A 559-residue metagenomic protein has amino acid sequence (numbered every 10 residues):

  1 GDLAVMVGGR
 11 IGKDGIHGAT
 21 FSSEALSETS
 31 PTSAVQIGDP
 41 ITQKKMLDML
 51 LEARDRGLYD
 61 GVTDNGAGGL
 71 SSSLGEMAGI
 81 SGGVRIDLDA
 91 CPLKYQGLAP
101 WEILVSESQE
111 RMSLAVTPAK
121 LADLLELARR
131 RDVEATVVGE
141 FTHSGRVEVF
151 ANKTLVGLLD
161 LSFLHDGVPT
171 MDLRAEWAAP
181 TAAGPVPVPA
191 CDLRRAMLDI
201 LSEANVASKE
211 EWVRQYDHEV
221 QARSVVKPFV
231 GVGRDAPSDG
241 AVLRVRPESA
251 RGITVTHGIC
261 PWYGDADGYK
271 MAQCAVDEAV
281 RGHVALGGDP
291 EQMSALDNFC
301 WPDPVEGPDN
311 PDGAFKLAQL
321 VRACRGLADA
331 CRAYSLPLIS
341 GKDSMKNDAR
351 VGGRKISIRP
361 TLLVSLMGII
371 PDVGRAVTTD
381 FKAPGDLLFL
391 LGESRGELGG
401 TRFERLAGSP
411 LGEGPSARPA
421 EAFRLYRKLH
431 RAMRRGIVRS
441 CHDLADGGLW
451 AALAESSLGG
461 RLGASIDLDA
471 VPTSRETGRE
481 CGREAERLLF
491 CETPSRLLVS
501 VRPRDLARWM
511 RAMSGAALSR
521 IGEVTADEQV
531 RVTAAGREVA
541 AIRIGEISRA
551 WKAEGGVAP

Functional and structural regions predicted by a protein language model:
D2-P559: Glycine/proline-enriched, intrinsically flexible loops and inter-domain linkers
